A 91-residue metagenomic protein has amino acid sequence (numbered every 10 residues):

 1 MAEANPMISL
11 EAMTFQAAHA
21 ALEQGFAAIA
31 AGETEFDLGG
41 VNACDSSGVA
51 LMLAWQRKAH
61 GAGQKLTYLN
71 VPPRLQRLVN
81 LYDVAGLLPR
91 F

Functional and structural regions predicted by a protein language model:
M1-S47, A54-F91: STAS-like cytosolic regulatory interaction modules
